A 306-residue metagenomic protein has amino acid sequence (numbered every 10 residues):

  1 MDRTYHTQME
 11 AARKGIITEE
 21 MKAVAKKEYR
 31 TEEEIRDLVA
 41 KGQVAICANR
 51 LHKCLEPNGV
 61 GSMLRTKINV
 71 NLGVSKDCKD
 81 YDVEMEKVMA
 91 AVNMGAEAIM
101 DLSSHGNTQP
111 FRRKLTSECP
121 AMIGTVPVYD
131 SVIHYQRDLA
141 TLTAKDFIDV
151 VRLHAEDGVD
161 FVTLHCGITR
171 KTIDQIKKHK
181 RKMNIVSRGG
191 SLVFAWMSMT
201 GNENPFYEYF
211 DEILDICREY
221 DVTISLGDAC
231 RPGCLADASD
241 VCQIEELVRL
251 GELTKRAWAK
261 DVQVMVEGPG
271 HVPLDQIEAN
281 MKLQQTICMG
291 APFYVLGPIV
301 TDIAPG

Functional and structural regions predicted by a protein language model:
M1-H6: Basic/polar N-terminal segments that are highly enriched at the extreme N-terminus, encompassing both cleavable
T7-A11, I16-T301: Alpha/beta enzyme core
D302-G306: Short, intrinsically disordered, charge-balanced linker/junction segments flanking boundaries in proteins
